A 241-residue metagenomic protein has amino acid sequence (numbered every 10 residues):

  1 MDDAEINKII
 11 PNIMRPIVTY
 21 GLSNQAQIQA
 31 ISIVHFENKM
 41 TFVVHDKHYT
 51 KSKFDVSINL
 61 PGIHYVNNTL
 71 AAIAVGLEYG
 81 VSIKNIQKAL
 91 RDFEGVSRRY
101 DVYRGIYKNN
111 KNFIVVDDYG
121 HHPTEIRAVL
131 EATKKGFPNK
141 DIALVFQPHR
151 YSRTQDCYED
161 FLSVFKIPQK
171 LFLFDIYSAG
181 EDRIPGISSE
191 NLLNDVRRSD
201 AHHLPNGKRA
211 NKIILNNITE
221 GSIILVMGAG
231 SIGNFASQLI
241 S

Functional and structural regions predicted by a protein language model:
M1-I114, E190-N194: Acidic, Mg2+-coordinating active-site environments of NTP-dependent enzymes
M1-N12, P123-R127, R153, E159: Flexible active-site lid/hinge loop adjacent to a nucleotide/diphosphate and Mg2+-phosphate binding pocket
I6-I10, Q29, T154-Q155, D182-R183 (+2 more regions): Short glycine-/acidic-enriched loop or helix-start segments at secondary-structure transitions that form or flank
M14, P168-Q169, G221: Short, well-ordered alpha-helix to beta-strand connector turns
V96, T124, E131-S199, S231: Active-site beta-alpha connecting loops in nucleotide-dependent enzymes
V115-H121: Switch II (G3) loop of P-loop NTPases
H202-N206, A210: Short acidic-hydrophobic, aromatic-tinged amphipathic segments that line or gate anion-handling sites
A210-I240: A glycine-rich beta-strand to alpha-helix segment that forms a phosphate/ribose-binding loop at ligand/cofactor sites
